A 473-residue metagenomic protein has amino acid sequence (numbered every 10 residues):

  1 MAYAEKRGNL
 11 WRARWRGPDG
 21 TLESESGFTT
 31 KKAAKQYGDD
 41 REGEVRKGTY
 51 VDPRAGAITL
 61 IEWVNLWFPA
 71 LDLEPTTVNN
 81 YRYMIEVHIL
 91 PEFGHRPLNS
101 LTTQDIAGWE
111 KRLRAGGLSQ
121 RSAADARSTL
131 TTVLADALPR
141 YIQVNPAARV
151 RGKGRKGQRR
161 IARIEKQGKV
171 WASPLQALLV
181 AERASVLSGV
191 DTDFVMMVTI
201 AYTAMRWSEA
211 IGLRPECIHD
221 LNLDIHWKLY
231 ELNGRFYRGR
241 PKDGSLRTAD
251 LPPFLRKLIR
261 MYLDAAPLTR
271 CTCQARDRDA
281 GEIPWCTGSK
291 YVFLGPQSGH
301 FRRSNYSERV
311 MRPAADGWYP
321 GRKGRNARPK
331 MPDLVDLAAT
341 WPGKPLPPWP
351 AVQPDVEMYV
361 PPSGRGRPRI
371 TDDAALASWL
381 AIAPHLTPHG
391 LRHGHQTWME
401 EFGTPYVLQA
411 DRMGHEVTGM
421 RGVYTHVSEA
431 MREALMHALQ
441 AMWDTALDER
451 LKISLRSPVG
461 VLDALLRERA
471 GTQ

Functional and structural regions predicted by a protein language model:
Y3, S24-S26, F68-I142, S188-G189 (+4 more regions): N-terminal core-binding DNA-recognition domain of tyrosine site-specific recombinases/integrases
K6-G108, A265-K290, H426-E429, A434: N-terminal DNA-binding module of tyrosine recombinases/phage integrases
N65, S100-T103, G108, A115 (+5 more regions): Phosphate-coordinating loops and pocket residues in cytosolic domains that bind phosphorylated ligands
S100-T103, A135-I164, H226-W227, A327-R328 (+3 more regions): Short, charged hinge/linker segments at domain and secondary-structure junctions
A124-T129, I142-I211, S245-L246, F254-K257 (+4 more regions): Basic, Lys/Arg- and aromatic-enriched nucleic-acid-binding interface segment
E182-D193, T203, A249, L268-Y291 (+2 more regions): Short, basic (Lys/Arg/His-rich) helix/loop patches that form interaction surfaces in the mid-to-C-terminal regions
E216-N222, P384-H385, T404-Y424, D448-I453: Short, polar N-cap/turn motifs at the start of nucleic acid-interacting alpha helices
E231-L255, R260-C273, D277-A280, W285 (+6 more regions): C-terminal secondary-structure termini that scaffold catalytic or DNA-interacting sites
